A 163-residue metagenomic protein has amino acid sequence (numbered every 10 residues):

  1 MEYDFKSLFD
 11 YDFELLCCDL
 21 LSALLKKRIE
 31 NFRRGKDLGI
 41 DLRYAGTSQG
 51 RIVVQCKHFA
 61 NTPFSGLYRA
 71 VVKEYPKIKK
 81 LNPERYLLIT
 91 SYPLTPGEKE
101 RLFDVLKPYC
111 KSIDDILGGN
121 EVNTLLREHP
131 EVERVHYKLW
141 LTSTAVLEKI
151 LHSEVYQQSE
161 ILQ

Functional and structural regions predicted by a protein language model:
M1-Q163: Mixed-charge (Asp/Glu-Lys/Arg
